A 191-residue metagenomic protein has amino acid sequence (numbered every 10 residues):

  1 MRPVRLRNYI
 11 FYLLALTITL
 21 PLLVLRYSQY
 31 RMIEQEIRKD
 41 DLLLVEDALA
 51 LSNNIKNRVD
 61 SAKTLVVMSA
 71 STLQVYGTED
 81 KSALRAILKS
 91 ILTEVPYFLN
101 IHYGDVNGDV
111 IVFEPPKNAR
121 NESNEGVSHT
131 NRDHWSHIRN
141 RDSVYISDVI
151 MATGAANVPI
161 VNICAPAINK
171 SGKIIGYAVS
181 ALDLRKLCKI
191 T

Functional and structural regions predicted by a protein language model:
M1-M32: Extreme N-terminal signal-anchor transmembrane helix of membrane signaling/transducer proteins, especially in bacteria
M1-P3, L43, I146: N-terminal sensory and localization modules of signal-transduction and trafficking proteins
P3, I33-E36, L187-T191: Membrane-interface helix-start motif
F11, L25-D47, L51-R58, Y76: Juxtamembrane interface helices immediately C-terminal to a transmembrane segment
E46-A50, N54-A86, G104-R120: Extracellular/periplasmic ligand-binding regions of membrane signal-transduction receptors
K56, L73-Q74, L88-P96, R139 (+2 more regions): Short regulatory alpha-helical segment in sensory/regulatory domains of signaling proteins that mediates
P96-F98, I160-V161: Short, small/polar residue-rich loop motifs at catalytic or cofactor-binding pockets
I111-I190: Extracytoplasmic/periplasmic ligand-binding sensor regions of membrane-associated signaling proteins
